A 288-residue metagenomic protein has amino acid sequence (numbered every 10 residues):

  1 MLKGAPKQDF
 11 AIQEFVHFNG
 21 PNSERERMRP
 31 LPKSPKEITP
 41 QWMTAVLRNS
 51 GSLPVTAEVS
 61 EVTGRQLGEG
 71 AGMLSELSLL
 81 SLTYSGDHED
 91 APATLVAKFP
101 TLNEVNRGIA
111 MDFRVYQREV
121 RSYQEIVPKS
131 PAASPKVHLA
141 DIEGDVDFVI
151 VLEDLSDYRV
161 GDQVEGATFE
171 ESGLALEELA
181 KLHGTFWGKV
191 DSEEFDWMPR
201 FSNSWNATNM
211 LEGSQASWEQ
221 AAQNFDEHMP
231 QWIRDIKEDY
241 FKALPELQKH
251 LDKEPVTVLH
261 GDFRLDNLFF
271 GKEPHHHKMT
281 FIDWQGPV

Functional and structural regions predicted by a protein language model:
M1-E24: N-terminal amphipathic/basic-hydrophobic helices that include classical n-h-c signal peptides and signal-anchor
F15, E26-L31, Q220-N224: N-terminal intrinsically disordered/low-complexity leader segments
G20-E58: Juxta-kinase regulatory segment immediately upstream of eukaryotic protein kinase catalytic domains
T56-E58, A91, V146, K253: A short, polar/charged loop/turn motif at coil->beta-strand junctions and beta-hairpin connectors
E61-R65: Conserved N-terminal boundary motif of the eukaryotic protein kinase catalytic domain
E69-D87, V96, F241-V288: Active-site acidic catalytic loop and adjacent metal/ATP-binding pocket of ATP-dependent phosphoryl transfer enzymes
G70-N209: Conserved ATP-binding subdomain of kinase catalytic cores across diverse folds
R159-H260, F269-H275: ATP-dependent phospho-/nucleotidyl transfer catalytic cores
